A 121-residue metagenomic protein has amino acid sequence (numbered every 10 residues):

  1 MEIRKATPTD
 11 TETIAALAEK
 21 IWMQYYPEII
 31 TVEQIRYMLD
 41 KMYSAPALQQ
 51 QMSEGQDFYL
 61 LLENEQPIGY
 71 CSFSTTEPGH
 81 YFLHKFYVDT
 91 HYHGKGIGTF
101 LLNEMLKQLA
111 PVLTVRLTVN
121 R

Functional and structural regions predicted by a protein language model:
M1-I3: Extreme N-terminal starter segment of soluble prokaryotic enzymes
K5-T11, A16-H93, T99-Q108: Acetyl-CoA-dependent GNAT
L109-N120: Conserved GNAT acetyl-CoA-binding A-motif
